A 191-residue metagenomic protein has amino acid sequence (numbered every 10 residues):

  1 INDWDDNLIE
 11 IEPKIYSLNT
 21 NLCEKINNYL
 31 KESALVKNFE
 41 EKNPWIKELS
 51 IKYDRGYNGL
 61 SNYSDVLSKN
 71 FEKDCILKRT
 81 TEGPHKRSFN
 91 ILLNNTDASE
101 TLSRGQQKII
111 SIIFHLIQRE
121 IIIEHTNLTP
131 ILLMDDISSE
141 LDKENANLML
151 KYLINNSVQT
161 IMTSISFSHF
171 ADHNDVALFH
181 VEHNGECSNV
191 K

Functional and structural regions predicted by a protein language model:
N2-I131, E140, E144, L148-Q159 (+2 more regions): Conserved NTPase motor "head" modules and their coupling/switch loops across ABC/AAA+ ATPases, GTPases, and GHKL ATPases
D135-I137: Walker B catalytic acidic pair
T163-I165: H-loop/switch region of ABC-family ATPase nucleotide-binding domains
D172-E182: Conserved catalytic segment of ABC-fold P-loop ATPases
